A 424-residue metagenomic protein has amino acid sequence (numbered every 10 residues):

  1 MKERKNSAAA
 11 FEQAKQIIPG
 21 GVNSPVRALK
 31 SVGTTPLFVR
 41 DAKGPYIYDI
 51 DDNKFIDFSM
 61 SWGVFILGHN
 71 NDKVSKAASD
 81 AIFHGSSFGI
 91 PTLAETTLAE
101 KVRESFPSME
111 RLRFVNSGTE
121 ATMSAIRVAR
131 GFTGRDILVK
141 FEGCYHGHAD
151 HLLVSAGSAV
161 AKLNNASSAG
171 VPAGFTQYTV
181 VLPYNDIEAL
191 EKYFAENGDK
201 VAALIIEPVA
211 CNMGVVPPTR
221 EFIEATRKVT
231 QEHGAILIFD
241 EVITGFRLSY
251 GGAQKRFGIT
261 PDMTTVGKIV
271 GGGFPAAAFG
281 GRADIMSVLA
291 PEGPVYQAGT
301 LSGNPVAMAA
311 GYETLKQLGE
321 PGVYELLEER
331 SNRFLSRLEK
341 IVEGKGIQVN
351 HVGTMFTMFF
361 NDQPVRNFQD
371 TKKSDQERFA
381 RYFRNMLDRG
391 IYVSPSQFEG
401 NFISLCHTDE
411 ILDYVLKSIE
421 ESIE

Functional and structural regions predicted by a protein language model:
M1-E424: Conserved N-terminal phosphate-binding loop of PLP-dependent enzymes in the Aspartate aminotransferase
